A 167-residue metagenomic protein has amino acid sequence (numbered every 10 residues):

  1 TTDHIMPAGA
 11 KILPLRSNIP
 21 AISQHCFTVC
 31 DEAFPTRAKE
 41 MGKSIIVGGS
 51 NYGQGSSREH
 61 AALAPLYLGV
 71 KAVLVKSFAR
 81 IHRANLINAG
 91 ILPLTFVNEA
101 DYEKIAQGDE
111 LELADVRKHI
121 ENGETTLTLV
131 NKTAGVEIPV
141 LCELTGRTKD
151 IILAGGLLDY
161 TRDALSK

Functional and structural regions predicted by a protein language model:
T1-K167: Fe-S-dependent hydro-lyases/dehydratases of central metabolism
